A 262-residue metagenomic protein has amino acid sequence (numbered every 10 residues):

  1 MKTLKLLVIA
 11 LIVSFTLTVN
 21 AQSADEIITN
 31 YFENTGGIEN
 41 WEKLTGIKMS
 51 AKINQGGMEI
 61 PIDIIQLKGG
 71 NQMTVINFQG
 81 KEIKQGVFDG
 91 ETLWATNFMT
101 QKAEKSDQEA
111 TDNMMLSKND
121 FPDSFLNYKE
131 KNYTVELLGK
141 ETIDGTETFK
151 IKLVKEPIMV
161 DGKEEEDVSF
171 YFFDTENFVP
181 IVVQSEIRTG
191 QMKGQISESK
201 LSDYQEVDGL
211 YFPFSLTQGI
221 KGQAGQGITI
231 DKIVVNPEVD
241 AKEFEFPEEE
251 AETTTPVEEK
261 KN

Functional and structural regions predicted by a protein language model:
M1-A24: Bacterial Sec-dependent N-terminal signal peptides
A21, Q79, E147-F244: Gly/Pro-enriched, hydrophobic low-complexity segments that function as extracytoplasmic propeptides/linkers
Q22-T29, E33, N40, T92-K163 (+3 more regions): Flexible, processing/modification-adjacent segments and terminal tails in exported/periplasmic/extracellular proteins
D25-Q101, T134-L137: N-terminal mature ectodomain segment of secretory-pathway/periplasmic proteins
T45-I47, K131, D167-S169: A generic structural signal for short beta-strands and their flanking turns/coil linkers
K52, L138-T142, Y204: Short, solvent-exposed loop/turn elements at beta->coil junctions and helix N-caps that rim active or binding pockets
I62, Q85, K105-S106, K150 (+2 more regions): Short capping micro-motif at the N-terminus of alpha-helices
K68, E91, I143, T175-E176 (+1 more regions): Short, ordered coil/turn segments that flank beta-strands lining enzyme active or ligand-binding pockets
